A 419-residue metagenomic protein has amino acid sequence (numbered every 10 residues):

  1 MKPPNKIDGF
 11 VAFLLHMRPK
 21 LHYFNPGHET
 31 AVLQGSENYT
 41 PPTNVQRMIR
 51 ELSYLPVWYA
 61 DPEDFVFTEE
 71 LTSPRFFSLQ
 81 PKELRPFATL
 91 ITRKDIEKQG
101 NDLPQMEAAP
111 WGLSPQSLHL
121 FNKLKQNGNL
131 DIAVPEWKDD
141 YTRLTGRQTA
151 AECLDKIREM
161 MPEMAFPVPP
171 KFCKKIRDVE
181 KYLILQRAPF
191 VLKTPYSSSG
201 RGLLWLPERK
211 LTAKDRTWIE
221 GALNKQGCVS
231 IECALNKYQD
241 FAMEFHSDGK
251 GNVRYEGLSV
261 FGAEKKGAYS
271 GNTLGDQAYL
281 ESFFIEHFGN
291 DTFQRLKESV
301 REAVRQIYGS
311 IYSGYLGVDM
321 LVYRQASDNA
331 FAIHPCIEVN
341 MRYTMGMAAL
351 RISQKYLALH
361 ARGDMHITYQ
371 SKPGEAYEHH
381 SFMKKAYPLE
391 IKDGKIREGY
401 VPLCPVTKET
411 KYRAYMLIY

Functional and structural regions predicted by a protein language model:
P3-F10, Q46-Y59, F67-K181, S197: Conserved N-proximal alpha/beta basic substrate-recognition cap immediately N-terminal to, or forming the N-lobe
L14-D64: N-terminal-proximal low-complexity accessory segments that begin disordered and transition into the first
P170-F172, P189-D215, A242, K266-F283: Glycine-rich phosphate-binding loop of ATP-grasp-fold ATP-dependent ligases
L183-W205, L223-K237, E338: ATP-grasp fold ATP-binding core
K214-S270, L321-R324, N329-C336: Phosphate-binding site of ATP-dependent enzymes
K225-Q226, E232-C233, Y255, G267-F331 (+1 more regions): A long amphipathic alpha-helix within ATP-dependent nucleotide-binding catalytic cores
F245-E302, N340-M365: ATP-dependent carboxylate/phosphate-activation module, predominantly the ATP-grasp catalytic core and closely related
A358-Y419: Peripheral (often C-terminal) accessory segments that flank ATP-dependent C-N-forming ligase machineries
